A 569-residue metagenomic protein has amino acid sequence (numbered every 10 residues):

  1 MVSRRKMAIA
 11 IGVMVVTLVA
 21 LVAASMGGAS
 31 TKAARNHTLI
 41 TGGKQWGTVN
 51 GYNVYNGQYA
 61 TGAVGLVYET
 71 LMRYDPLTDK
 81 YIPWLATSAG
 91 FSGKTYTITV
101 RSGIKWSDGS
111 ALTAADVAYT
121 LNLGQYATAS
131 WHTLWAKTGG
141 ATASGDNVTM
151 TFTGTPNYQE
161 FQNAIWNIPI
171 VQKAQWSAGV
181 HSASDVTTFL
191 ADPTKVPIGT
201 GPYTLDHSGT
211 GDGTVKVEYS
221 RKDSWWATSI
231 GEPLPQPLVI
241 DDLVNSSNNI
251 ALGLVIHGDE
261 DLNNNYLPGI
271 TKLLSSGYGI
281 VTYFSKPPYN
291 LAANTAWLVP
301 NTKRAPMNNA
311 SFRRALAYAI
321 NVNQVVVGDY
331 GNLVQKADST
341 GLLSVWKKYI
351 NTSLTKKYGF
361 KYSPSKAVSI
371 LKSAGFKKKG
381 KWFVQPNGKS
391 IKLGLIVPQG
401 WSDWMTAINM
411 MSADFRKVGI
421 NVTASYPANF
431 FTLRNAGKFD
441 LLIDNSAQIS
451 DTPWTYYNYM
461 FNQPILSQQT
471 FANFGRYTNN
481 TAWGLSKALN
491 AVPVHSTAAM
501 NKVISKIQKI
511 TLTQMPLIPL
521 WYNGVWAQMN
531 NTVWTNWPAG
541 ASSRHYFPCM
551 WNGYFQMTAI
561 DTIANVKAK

Functional and structural regions predicted by a protein language model:
I40, T113-T120, N147-T151, G201-P202 (+7 more regions): Alpha-helical secondary-structure segments
G42-K94, N122, I198: N-terminal lobe/hinge region of extracytoplasmic solute-binding protein
D75, N167-L234, V239, P364 (+2 more regions): Gly/Pro-rich hinge or "lid" segments in bacterial periplasmic/extracellular proteins
T87-S130, S144-G154, P306-N308: Aromatic- and charge-enriched surface segment that lines or borders ligand/interaction sites
G90, H132-A183, T204, T532: Surface-exposed binding/hinge segments that line and control ligand-binding clefts or catalytic entry sites
G211-V215, L238-I240, S246-S247, F376-I449: Ligand/substrate-recognition segments at binding pockets and active sites
T214-K216, A317-S353, S365-V368, D403-A413 (+1 more regions): Detector for C-terminal structural segments
W225-L274, S412, N421-T423, A428: Ligand-site clamp/hinge motif
